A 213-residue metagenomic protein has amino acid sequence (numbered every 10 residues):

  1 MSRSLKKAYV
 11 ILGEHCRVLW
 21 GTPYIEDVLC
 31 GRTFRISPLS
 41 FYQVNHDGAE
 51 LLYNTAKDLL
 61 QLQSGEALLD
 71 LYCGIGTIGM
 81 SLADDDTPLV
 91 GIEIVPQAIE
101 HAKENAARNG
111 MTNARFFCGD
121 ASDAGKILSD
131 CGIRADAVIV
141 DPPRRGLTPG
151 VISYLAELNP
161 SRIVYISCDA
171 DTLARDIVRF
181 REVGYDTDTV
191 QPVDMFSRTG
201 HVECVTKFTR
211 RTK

Functional and structural regions predicted by a protein language model:
M1-K213: Rossmann-like S-adenosyl-L-methionine
